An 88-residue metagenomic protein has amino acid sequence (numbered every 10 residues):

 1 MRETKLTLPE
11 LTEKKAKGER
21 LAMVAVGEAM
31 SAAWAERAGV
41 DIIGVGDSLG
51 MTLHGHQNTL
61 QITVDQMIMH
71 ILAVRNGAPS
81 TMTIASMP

Functional and structural regions predicted by a protein language model:
M1-A25: N-terminal amphipathic alpha-helix/helix-capping segment at the start of soluble metabolic enzymes
E3-P9, H56-M87: Alpha-helix-loop-beta-strand connector modules within alpha/beta enzyme cores
L11, M30-A33: Short secondary-structure capping/turn segments at boundaries of alpha-helices and beta-strands
A22-V26, I43-V45, T83-M87: Hydrophobic faces of well-ordered beta-strands that scaffold small-molecule active sites in alpha/beta enzyme cores
E28, A35, V74: Conserved, mostly hydrophobic/aromatic
S31-A32, A38, I42-I68, M87: Glycine-rich, proline-tolerant flexible connector loops at the mouths of alpha/beta enzymes
